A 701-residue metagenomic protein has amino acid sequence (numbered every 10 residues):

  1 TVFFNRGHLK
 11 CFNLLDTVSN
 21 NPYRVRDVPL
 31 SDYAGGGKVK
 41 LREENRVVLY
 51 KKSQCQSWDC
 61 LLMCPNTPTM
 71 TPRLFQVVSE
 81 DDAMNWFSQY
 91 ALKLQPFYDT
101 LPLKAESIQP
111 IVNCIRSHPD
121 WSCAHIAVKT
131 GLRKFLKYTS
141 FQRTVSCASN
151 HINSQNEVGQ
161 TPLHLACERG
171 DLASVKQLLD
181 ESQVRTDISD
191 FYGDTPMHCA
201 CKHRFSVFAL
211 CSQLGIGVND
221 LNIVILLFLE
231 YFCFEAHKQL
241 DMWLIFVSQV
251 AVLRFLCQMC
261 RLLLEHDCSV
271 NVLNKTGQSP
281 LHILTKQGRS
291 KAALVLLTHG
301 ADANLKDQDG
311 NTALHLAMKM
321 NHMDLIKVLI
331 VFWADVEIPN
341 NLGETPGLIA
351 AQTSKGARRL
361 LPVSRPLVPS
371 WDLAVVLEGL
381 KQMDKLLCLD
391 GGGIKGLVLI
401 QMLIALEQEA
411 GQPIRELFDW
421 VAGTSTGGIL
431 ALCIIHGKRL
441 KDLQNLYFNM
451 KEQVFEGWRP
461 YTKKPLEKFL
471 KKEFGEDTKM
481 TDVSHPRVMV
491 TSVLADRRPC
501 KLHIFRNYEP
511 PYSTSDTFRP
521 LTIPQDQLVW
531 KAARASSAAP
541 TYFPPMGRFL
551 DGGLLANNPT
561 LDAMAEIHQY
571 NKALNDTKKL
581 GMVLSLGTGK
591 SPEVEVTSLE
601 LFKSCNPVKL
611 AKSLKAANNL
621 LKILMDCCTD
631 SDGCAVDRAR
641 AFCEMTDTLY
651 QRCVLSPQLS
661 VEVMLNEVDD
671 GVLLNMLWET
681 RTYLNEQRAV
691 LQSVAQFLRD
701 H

Functional and structural regions predicted by a protein language model:
F3-S146, I152-V158, P162-E181, T186-Y192 (+7 more regions): Conserved catalytic cores and adjacent C-terminal regulatory segments of lipid-metabolizing esterases/lipases
K202-G215, D220-Q258, K355-V363: Short, compositionally biased segments
